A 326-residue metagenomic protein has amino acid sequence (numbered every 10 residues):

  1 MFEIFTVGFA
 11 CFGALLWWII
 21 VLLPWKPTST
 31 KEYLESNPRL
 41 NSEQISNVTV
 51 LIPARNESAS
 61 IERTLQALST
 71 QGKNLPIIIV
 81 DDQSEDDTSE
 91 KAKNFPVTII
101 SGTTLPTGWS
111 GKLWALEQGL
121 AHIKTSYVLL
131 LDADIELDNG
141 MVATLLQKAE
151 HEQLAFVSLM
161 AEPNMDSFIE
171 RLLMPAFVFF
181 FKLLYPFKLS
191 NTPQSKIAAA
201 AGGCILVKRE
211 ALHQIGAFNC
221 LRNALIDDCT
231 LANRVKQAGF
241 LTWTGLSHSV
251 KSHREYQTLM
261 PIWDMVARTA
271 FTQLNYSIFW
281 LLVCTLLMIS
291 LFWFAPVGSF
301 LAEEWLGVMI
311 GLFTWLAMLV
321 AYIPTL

Functional and structural regions predicted by a protein language model:
M1-N41, M174-P175, F187: N-terminal membrane-anchoring/stem segments of glycan-assembly enzymes
A10-I19, S101-A121, K148-L206, E210-H213 (+1 more regions): Long helical/loop segments within the catalytic core of UDP-sugar-dependent glycosyltransferases, especially the large
A59-T64, D86-N94, G140: Acidic helix N-cap motif at the loop->helix transition within catalytic regions of sugar-transfer enzymes
Q66-L75: Short, acidic, metal-binding catalytic loop of nucleotide-sugar glycosyltransferases
A67, D81-E90, T103-T104: A conserved acidic beta->alpha catalytic loop
D87, A133-K148: Acidic donor-binding/catalytic loop of UDP-sugar-dependent glycosyltransferases, especially processive GT2
A149, F156-F181, E210-H213, F218-W280: Catalytic donor/gating beta->alpha subdomain of glycosyltransferases that bind UDP-sugars
L281-L326: Membrane-embedded multi-pass helical conduit in multi-pass membrane proteins, especially envelope-biosynthetic
